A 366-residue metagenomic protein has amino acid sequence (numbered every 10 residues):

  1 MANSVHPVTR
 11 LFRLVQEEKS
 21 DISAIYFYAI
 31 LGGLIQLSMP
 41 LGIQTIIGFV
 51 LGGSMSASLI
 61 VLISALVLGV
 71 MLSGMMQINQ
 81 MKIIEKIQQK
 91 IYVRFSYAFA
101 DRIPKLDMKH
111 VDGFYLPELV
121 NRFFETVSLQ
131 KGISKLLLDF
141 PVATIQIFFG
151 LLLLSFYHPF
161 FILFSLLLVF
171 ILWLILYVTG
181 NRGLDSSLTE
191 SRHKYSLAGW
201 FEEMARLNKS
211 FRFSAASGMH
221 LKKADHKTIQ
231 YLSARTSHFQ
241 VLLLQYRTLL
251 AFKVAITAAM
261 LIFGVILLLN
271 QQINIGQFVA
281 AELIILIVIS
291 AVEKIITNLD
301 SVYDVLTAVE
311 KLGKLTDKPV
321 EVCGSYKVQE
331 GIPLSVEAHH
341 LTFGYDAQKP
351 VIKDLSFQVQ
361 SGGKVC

Functional and structural regions predicted by a protein language model:
M1-M39, G52, S56-L62, Q80 (+11 more regions): Membrane-integrated ABC transporters
K19-M39, G48-V93, D112, L163-V169 (+3 more regions): Transmembrane-helix motif of ABC transporter permease domains
A29, L62-Q77, L138-T189, I262-I273 (+1 more regions): Transmembrane helices of ABC transporter permease
I43, P104-F149: Juxtamembrane loop-to-helix connectors within ABC transporter transmembrane domains
Y97, D101-E118, T189-Q240, Y246 (+3 more regions): Loop segments that connect adjacent transmembrane helices in multi-pass transporters
H193, R212-A216, Q240, I287-D317 (+1 more regions): Cytosolic ends of transmembrane helices, especially the final helix of ABC transmembrane type-1 domains
P319-G331: Pre-NBD coupling/linker segments of ABC/ABC-like ATPases
Q329-C366: ABC-type nucleotide-binding domain
